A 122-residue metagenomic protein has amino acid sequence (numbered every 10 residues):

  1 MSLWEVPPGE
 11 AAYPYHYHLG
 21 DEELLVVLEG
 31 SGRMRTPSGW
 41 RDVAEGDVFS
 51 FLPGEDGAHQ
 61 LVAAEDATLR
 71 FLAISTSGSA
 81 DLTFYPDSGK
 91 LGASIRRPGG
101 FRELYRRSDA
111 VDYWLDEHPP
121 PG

Functional and structural regions predicted by a protein language model:
M1-Y15, D21: A short glycine-rich, His/Asp/Glu-containing loop-to-beta-strand
L3, T36-S38, A63, A73: Residue-level recognition of conserved beta-strand positions in structured domain cores
P7-A11, S31, W40, E55-G57 (+2 more regions): Short, charged/polar surface micro-motifs in flexible loops or helix N-caps
P14, M34-R35, F51, A58-E65: Short beta-strand His + acidic residue motifs that chelate non-heme Fe in jelly-roll/DSBH and cupin folds
G20-E22, V26-R33, P37-S38: Glycine- and acidic-residue-biased ligand/ion/polar-headgroup-sensing regions
P37-E55: Short acidic-glycine-tyrosine-enriched beta hairpin
V62-G122: Double-stranded beta-helix
